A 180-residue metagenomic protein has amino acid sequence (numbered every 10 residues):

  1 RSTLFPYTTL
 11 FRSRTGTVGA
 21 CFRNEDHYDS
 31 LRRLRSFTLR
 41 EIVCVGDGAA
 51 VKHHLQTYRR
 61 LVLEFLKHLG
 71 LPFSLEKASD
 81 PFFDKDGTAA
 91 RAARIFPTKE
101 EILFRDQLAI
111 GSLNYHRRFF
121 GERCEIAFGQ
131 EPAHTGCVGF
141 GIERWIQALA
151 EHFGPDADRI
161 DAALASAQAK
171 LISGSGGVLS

Functional and structural regions predicted by a protein language model:
R1-S180: TRNA-recognition modules of translation machinery and tRNA-sensing kinases, especially anticodon-binding
